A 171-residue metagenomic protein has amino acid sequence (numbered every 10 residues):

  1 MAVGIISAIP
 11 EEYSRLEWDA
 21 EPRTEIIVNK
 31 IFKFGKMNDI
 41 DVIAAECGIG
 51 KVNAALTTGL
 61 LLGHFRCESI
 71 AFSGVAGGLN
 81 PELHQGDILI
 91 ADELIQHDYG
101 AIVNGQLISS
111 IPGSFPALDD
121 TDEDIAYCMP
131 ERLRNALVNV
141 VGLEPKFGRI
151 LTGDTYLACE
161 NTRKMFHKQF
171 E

Functional and structural regions predicted by a protein language model:
M1-G59, F65: N-terminal short beta-loop-beta anion/metal-coordinating cradle
S7, K51-N53, G77-P81, Y156: Short, flexible micro-motifs
E12, G50-K51, G77-L79, I95-H97: A short acidic, glycine/proline-enriched capping/turn motif at secondary-structure boundaries, especially helix N-cap
L61-L62, D98: Hydrophobic alpha-helical elements and their junctions with loops/disorder across both membrane and soluble proteins
R66-A71: Proline-aspartate-enriched helix->loop->beta-strand connector
L79-F170: Mid-sequence, gly/pro-rich, charge-dense loop/helix-turn segments that line enzyme active sites
